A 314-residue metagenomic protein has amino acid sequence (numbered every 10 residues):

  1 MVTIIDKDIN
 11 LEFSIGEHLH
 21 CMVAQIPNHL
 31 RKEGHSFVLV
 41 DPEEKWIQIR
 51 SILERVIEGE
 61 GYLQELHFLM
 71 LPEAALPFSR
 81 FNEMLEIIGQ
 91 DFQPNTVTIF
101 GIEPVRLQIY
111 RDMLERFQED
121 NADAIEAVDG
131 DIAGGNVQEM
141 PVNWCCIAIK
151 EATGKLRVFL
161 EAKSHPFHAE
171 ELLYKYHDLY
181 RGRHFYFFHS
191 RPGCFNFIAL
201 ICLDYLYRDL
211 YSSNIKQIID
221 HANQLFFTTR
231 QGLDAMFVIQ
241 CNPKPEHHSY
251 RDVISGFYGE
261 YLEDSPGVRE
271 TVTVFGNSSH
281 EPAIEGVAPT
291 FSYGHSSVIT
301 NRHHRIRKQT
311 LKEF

Functional and structural regions predicted by a protein language model:
M1-L69, E73-F78: N-terminal, active-site-proximal structural segment of metallo-dependent hydrolase catalytic domains
V2-K7, L114-R230, D234: Active-site catalytic loop in hydrolytic enzyme cores
G16-H18, L63-L66, N95, C194 (+2 more regions): A general structural motif
H18-V40, V158-K163, F195-L206, F237-I239: Active-site-proximal beta-strand elements of phosphoester/diester hydrolases
H29-K32, F78-S79, R106-Q108, H168 (+3 more regions): Eukaryotic short linear interaction motifs
I47-E161, N242-K244, S255-G259, E263-G267: Cys-nucleophile CN-hydrolase/nitrilase-fold catalytic domain and related Cys-dependent amidase chemistry that acts on
G89, Q93-F100, Y205-F314: CN hydrolase (nitrilase-like) catalytic-core segments centered on the catalytic cysteine and neighboring Lys/Glu
E103-L107, K163-P166, C202, S278-S279: Active-site beta-loop-alpha junctions enriched in small/polar residues
